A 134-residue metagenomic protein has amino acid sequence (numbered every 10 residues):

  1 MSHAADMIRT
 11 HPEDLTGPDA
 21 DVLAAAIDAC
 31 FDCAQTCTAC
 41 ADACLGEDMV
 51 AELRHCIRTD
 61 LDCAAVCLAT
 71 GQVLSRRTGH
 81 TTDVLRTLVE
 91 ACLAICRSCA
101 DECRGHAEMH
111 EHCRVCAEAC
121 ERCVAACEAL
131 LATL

Functional and structural regions predicted by a protein language model:
M1-L134: Amphipathic alpha-helical hairpins
